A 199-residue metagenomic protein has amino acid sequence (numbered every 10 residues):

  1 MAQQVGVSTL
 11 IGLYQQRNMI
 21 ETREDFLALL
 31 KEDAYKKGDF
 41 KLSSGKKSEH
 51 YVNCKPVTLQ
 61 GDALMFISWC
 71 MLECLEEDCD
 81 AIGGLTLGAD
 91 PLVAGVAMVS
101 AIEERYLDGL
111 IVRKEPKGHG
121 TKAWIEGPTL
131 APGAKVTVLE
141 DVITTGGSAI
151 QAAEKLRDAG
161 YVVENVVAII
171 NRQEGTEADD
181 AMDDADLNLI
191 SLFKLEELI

Functional and structural regions predicted by a protein language model:
A2-V7: Acidic, Ala/Val/Gly-enriched low-complexity intrinsically disordered segments
L10, Y14, N18-E77: Active-site-facing substrate-recognition patch
G12, I20-L29, E154-I199: PRPP-dependent phosphoribosyltransferase catalytic core
M71-D80, A153, R157-A159: Phosphate/pyrophosphate-binding loops at sites that engage ATP/ADP/AMP, CoA/4′-phosphopantetheine, polyphosphate
C79-G88, V167-A168: Short glycine-rich phosphate-binding loop at a beta-alpha junction
A81, K135-T137, N165: Structural motif
V93-T137, G147-Q151: Short, glycine/charge-rich flexible loops or terminal/linker lids adjacent to PRPP-binding catalytic cores
